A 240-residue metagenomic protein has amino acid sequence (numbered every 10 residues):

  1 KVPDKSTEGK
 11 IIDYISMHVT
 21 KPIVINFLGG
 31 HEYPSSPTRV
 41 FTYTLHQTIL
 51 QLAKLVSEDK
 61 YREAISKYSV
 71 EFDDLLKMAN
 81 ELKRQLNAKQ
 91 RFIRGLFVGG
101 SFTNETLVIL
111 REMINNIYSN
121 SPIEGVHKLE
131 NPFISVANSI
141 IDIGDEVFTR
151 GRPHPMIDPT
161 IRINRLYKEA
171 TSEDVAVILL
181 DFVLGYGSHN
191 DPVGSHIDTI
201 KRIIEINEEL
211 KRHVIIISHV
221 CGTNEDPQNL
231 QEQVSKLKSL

Functional and structural regions predicted by a protein language model:
K1-L240: Catalytic-core regions of core metabolic enzymes, especially those transforming organic acids/acyl-group intermediates
